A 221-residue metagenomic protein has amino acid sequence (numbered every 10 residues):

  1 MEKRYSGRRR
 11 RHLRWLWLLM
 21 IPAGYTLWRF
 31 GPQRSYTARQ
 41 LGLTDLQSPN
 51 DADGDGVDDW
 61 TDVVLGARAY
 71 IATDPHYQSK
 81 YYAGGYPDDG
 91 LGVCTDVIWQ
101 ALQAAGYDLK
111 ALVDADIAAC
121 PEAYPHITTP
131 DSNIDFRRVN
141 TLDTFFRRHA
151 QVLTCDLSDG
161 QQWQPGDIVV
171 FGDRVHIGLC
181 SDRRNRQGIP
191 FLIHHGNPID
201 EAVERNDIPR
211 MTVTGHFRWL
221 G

Functional and structural regions predicted by a protein language model:
E2-L19: N-terminal Sec-pathway targeting helices
W15-W17, Y36-T37, N50, N197: Intrinsic structural disorder/low-complexity segments
I21-F30: Hydrophobic alpha-helical membrane-insertion segments, chiefly the h-region of N-terminal signal peptides
G31-F146: N-terminal capping segments
V57, A118-N197: ...with weaker cross-activation on analogous glycine-rich loops/strands in unrelated enzymes
A72, L102-Q103, R183, N197 (+1 more regions): Residue-level marker of positions within ordered structural domains that often coincide with functionally constrained
L109, C180, T212-V213: A structural signal for short, hydrophobic beta-strand segments that form beta-sheets in beta-rich/all-beta domains
G188-G221: Low-complexity, Gly/Ser/Thr/Pro-rich intrinsically disordered linker/tail segments
